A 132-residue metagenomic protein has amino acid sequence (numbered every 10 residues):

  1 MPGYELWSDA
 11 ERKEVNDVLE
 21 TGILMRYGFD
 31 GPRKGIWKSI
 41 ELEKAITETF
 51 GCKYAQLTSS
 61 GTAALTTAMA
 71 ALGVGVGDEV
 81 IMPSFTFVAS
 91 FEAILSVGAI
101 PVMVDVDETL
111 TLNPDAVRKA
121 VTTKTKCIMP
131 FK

Functional and structural regions predicted by a protein language model:
M1-T62, T66-A70, G75, S96: Conserved PLP-binding active-site segment in aminotransferase class I/II-type PLP enzymes
Y4, G35, P83, F131-K132: Glycine- and other small-residue-rich loops at beta-strand/loop junctions that grip anionic moieties
A70-F131: PLP-dependent aminotransferase-like
